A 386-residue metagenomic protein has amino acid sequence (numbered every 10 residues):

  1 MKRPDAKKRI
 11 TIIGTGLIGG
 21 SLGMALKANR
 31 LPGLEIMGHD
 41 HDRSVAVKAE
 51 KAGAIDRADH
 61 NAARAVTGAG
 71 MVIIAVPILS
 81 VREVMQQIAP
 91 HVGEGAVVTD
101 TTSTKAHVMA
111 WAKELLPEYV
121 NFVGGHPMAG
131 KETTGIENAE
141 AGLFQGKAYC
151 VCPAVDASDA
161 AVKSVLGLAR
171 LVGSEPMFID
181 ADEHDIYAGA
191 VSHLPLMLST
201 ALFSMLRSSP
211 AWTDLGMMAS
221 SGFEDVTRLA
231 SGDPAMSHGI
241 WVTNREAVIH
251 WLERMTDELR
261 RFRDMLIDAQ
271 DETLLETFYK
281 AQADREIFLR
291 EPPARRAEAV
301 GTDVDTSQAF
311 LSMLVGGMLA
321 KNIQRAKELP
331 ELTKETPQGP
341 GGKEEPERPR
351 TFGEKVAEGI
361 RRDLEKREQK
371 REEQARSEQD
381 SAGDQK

Functional and structural regions predicted by a protein language model:
M1-T67: NAD(P)+-binding Rossmann beta1-loop-alpha1 motif at the extreme N-terminus of oxidoreductases
V45, S80, K105-V108: Conserved short alpha-helix immediately C-terminal to the canonical SAM/SAH-binding motif I of Rossmann-like
A62-V92, A96-V97, T101-S103: Rossmann-like NAD(P)-binding element
Q87-E137: Rossmann-like NAD(P)(H) cofactor-binding subdomain of soluble oxidoreductases
L143-S231: Internal alpha-helical scaffold of NAD(P)-dependent oxidoreductase catalytic cores
D214-E286: Interdomain hinge/lid region at the active-site interface of Rossmann-like NAD(P)-dependent oxidoreductases
L259-K386: NAD(P)-dependent dehydrogenase/reductase Rossmann-like domain
